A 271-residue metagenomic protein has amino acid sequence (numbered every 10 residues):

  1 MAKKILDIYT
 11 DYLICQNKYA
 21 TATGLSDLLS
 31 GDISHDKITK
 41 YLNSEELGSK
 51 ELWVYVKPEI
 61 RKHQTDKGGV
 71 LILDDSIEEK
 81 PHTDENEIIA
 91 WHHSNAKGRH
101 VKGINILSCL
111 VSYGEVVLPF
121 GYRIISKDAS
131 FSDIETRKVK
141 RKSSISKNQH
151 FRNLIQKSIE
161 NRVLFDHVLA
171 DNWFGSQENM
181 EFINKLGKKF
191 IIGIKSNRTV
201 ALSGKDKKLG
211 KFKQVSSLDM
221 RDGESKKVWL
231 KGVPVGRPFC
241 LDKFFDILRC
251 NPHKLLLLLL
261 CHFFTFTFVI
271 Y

Functional and structural regions predicted by a protein language model:
M1-E51: Gly/serine-rich nucleotide phosphate-binding loop at the start of the catalytic core of nucleotide/ADP-ribose-handling
Y9, N43-G121, S126, E224 (+3 more regions): Active-site-proximal, Lys/Arg-enriched surface segment that forms a nucleic-acid-binding/basic interface patch
L25, G68-P81, C109, V168-F174 (+2 more regions): Short, conserved catalytic/metal-binding motifs centered on acidic residues
L28, H63-D66, N161, K185-L186: Alpha-helix C-cap/termination motif
D36-K40, N95-L164, I247-F268: Electropositive, glycine- and tryptophan-enriched low-complexity nucleic-acid-binding patches
H82-T83, N179-M180, Q214, K227: Short, function-defining helix-loop hinge/capping sites that tune catalysis or transport
E115-L118, Y122-S130, K140, K189-Y271: An anionic, glycine-rich sequence signature occurring as long contiguous blocks
D133-D206: Domain-level cores of phosphate- or acyl-group-handling catalytic modules
